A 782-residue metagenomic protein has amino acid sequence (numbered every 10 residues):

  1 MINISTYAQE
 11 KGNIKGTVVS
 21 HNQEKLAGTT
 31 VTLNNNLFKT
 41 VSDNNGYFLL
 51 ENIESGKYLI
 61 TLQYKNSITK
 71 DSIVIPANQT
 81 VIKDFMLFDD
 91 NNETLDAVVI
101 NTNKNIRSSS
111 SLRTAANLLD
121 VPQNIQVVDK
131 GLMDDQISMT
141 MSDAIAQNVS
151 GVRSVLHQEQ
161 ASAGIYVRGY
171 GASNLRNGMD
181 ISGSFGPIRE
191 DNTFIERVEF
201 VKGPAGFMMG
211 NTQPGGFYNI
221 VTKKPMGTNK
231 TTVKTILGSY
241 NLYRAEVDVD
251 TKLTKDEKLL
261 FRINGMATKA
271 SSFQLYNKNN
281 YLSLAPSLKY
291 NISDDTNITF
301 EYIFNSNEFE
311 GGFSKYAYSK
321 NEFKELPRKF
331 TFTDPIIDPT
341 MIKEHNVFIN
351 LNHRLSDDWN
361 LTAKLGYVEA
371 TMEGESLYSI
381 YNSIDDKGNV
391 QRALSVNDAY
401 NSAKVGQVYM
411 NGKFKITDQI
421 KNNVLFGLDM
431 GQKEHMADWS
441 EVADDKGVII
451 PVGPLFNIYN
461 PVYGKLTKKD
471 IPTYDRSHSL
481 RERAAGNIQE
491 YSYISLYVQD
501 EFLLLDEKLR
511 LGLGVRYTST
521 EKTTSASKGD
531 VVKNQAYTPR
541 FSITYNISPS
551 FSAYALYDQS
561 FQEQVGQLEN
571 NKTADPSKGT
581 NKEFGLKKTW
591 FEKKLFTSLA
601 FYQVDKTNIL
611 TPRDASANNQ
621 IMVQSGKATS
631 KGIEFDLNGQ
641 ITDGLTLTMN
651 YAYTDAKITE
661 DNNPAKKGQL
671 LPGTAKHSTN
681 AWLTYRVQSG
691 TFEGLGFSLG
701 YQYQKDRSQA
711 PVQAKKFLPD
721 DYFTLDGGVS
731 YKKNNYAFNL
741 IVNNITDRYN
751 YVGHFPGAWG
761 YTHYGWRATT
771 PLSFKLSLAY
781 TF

Functional and structural regions predicted by a protein language model:
V19-H21, T29-T32, T61-N66, P76 (+1 more regions): Short, acidic, small-residue-rich periplasmic hinge/interaction motif at the N-terminus of Gram-negative outer-membrane
R153-V155, G164, D180-K202, V221-K223: Short acidic/polar hinge/loop motifs at secondary-structure boundaries that mediate gating or recognition
F194-I195, F207-L284, I292-T296, L595: Outer-membrane beta-barrel translocator/receptor signature
T268, S272, A285-R354, Y367-N401 (+3 more regions): Acidic/polar loop-and-plug regions of large Gram-negative outer-membrane beta-barrel proteins
S293, N401, K421-N423, D429-K433 (+2 more regions): Structural signature of Gram-negative outer-membrane beta-barrels, strongest in the C-terminal barrel of TonB-dependent
R354, N360-G366, A370-S376, K578-Q640 (+1 more regions): Membrane-embedded beta-barrel scaffold of Gram-negative outer-membrane proteins
Q624-V712, S777-T781: Gram-negative outer-membrane beta-barrel transporters
L647, Q702-A710, S730-F782: C-terminal beta-signal and adjacent terminal beta-strands/loops of Gram-negative outer-membrane beta-barrel proteins
